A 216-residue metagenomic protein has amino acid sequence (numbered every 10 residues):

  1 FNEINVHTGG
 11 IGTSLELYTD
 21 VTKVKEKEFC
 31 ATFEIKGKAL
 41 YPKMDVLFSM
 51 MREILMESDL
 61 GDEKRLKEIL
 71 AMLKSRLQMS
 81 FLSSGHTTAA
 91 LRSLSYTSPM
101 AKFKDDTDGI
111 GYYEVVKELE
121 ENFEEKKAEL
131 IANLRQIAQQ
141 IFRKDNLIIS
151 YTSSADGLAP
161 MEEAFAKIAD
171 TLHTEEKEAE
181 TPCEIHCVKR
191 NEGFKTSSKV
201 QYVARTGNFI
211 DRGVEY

Functional and structural regions predicted by a protein language model:
N2-E180: Charge-rich, well-structured scaffold segments of protease-associated domains
Y18-E26, R190-Q201: A glycine-rich, aromatic-flanked flexible loop/lid motif
N133-R135, H186-G193: Glycine-rich, charged/polar anion/phosphate-binding loops that engage phosphate groups from diverse ligands
G193-Y216: Long, His/Glu/Asp-enriched segments that create or flank divalent metal/ion-associated functional microenvironments
